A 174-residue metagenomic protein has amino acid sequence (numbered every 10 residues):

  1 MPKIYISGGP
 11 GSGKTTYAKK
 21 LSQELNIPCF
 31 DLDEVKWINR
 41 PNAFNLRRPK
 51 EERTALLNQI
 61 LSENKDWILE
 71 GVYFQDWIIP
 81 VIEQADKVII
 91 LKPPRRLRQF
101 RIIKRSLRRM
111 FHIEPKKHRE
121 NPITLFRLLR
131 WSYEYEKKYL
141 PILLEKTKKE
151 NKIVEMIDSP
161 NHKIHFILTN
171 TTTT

Functional and structural regions predicted by a protein language model:
K3: Walker A (P-loop) ATP-phosphate-binding motif of ABC ATPase nucleotide-binding domains
I6: Hydrophobic anchor at the beta1->P-loop junction of P-loop NTPases
P10: The conserved Walker
K14: Conserved lysine of the Walker
K19, Q23-K65: Conserved substrate/cofactor phosphate-moiety recognition/catalytic segment in nucleotide-dependent phosphotransferases
E24, E63, W131-T174: NTP-dependent small-molecule kinase module
R53-R96: Glycine-rich phosphate-binding loop used to anchor ATP phosphates in small-molecule kinases, encompassing both
K92-K138: A glycine- and Lys/Arg-enriched "phosphate-lid" helix/loop adjacent to the NTP-binding pocket of small-molecule kinases
